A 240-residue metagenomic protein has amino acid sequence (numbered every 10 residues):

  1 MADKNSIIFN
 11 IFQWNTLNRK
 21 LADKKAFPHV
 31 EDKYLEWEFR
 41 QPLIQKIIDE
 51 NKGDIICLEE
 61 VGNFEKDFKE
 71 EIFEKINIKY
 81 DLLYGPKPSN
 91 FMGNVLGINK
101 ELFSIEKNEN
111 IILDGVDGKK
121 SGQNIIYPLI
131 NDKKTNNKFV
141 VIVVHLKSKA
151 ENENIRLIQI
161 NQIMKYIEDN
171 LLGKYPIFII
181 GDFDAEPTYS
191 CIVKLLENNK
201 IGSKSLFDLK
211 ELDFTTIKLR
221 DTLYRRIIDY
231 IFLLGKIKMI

Functional and structural regions predicted by a protein language model:
M1-F73, K87, F91-M92, I160-M164: N-terminal, active-site-proximal structural segment of metallo-dependent hydrolase catalytic domains
I8, I55-L146: Structured beta-strand-rich core segments of catalytic domains in phosphoester-bond hydrolases
I8-A26, V30, K107-I111, K138-K147 (+1 more regions): Active-site-proximal beta-strand elements of phosphoester/diester hydrolases
R19-D23, F64-F68, N90-V95, I105-E106 (+3 more regions): Short catalytic/ligand-binding loop motif for oxyanion handling, primarily in non-cytosolic enzymes, centered on
E36-L43, F64, S89, K119-Q123 (+4 more regions): Soluble or luminal CAZymes and related metallo-dependent hydrolases
D81-N99, D117-N124, L172-I177, D184-I240: Active site of divalent-metal-dependent phosphoester/diester hydrolases
I125-I142, E153-T188, I192: His/acidic metal-ligating clusters that form di-metal
